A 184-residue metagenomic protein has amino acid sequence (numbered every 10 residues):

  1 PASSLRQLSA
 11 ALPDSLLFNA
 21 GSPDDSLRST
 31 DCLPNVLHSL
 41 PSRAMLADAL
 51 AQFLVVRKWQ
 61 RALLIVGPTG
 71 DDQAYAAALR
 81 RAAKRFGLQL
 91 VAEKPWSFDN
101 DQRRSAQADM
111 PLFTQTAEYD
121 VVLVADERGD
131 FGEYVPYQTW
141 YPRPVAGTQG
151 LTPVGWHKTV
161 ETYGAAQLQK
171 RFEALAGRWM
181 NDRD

Functional and structural regions predicted by a protein language model:
S4-Q7, L46-F53, A108-D109: Well-ordered alpha-helical segments embedded in enzymatic catalytic cores
R6-S15, V66-L168: Extracellular/periplasmic bilobed ligand-binding domains
F18-G21, S39, G147-G150: Generic beta-sheet signal
N19, D31, S42-L46, S105 (+1 more regions): Short secondary-structure boundary/capping elements
N19-V36: Flexible loop/hinge segments that line or gate small-molecule binding clefts
L33, V55-L63, Q115-D120: Short, surface-exposed connector motifs at secondary-structure boundaries
H38-A62, A74, T162-L168: Hydrophobic alpha-helical segments within soluble ligand-binding/sensing domains
E161-D184: Extracellular/periplasmic ligand-binding modules, especially the Venus flytrap/periplasmic-binding
